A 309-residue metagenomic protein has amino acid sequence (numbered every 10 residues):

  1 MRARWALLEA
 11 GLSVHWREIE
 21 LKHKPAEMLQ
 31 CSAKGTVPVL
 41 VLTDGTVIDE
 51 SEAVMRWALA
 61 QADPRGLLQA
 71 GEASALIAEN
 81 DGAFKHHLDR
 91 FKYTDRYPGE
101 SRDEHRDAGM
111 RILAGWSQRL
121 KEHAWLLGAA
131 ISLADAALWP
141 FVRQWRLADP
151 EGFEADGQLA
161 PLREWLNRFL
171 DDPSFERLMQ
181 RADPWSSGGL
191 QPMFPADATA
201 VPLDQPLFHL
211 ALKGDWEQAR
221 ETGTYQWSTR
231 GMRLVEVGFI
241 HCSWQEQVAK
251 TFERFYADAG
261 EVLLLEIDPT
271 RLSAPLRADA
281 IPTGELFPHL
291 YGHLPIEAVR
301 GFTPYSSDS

Functional and structural regions predicted by a protein language model:
M1-M110, S117: GST-like domain detector, emphasizing the conserved glutathione-binding G-site in the N-terminal thioredoxin-like
M1-W5, P140, Q247: Short amphipathic alpha-helical face segments that pack within enzyme cores and frequently flank/anchor catalytic
L7, F169, V248: Hydrophobic pocket/interface hotspot
A53, P161, S174, Q247: Residue-level recognition of oxygen-bearing side chains
G66-A70, L88, L126-A129, E176-Q180: Short, hydrophobic secondary-structure boundary micro-motifs
L76-D171: GST-like fold's C-terminal all-alpha helical module
M179-P202: Acidic/histidine-enriched, glycine/proline-rich intrinsically disordered or flexible terminal extensions
T199-S309: Conserved, structured core segments of small domains
